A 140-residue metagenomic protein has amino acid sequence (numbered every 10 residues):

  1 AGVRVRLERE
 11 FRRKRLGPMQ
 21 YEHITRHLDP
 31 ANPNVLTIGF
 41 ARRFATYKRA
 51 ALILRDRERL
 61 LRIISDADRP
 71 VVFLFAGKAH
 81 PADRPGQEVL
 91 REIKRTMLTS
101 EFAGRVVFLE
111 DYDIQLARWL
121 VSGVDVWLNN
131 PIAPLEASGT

Functional and structural regions predicted by a protein language model:
A1-T140: Catalytic cores of carbohydrate-active enzymes across secretory and cytosolic contexts
